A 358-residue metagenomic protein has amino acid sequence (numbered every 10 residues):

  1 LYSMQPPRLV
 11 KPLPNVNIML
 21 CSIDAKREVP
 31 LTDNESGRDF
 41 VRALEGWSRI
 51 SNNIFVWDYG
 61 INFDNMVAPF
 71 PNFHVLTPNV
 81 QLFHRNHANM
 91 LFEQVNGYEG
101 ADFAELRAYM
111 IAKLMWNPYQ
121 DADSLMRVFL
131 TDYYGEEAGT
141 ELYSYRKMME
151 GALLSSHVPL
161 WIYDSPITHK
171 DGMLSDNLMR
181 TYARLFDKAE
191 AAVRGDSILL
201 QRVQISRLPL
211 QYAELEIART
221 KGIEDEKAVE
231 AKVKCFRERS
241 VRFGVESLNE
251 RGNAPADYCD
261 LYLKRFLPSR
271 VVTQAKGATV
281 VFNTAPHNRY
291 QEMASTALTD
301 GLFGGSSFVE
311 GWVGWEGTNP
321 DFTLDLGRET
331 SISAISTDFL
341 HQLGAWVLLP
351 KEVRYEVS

Functional and structural regions predicted by a protein language model:
L1-S48, D58: Gly/Pro-rich turn-and-neighbor structural signature
Y2, L20-D24, D58-I61, H87 (+3 more regions): Short, flexible loop/turn elements at secondary-structure junctions
S3-M4, L114-Q291, S295: Catalytic domains of carbohydrate-active enzymes that cleave complex glycans
S36-A138, S144: Structured mid-domain segments that build the active-site/substrate or prosthetic-cofactor binding neighborhood
S48, G327-T330, V357: A short, structured loop/turn motif at beta-sheet edges
K264-I332, L340-L349: Disordered, acidic Ser/Thr/Pro-rich linker "stalks" and the adjacent N-terminal cap of the next globular domain
V353-Y355: Short beta-strand elements bearing conserved aromatic residues within extracellular beta-rich modules
